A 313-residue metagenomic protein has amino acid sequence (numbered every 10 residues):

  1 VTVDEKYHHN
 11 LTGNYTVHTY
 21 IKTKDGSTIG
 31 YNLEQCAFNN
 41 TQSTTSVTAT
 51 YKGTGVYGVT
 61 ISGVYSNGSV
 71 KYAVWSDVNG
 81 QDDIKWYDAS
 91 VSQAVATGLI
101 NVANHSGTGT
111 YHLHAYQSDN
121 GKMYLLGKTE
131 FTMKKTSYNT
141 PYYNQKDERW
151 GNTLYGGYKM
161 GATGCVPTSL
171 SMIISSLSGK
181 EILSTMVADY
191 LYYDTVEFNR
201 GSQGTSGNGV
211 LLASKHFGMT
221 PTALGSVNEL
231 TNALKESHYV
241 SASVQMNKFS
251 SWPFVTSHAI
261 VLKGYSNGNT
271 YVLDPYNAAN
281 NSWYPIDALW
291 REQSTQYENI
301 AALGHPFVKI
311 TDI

Functional and structural regions predicted by a protein language model:
V1-K6, L11-G13, K85-N101, G107-G109: Aromatic sugar-binding surface patches on proteins that engage polysaccharides or sugar-phosphate polymers
T16-K22, A73, H112-Y116: Extracellular recognition modules
K22-T28, S118-M123: Short, solvent-exposed loop/turn segments at the edges of extracellular beta-sandwich modules
G55-T60: Structural beta-strand segments of beta-rich domains
G63-S69: Short proline/glycine-enriched turn/loop motifs at strand-loop junctions of beta-rich domains
K134-N199: Active-site-adjacent structural segments surrounding the nucleophilic cysteine of cysteine proteases and isopeptidases
C165, S241-V244, S250-A279: Catalytic nucleophile-His microenvironment captured as a short glycine-rich beta-strand/loop that brackets
Y265-I313: Noncatalytic regulatory segments and standalone regulatory/sensor domains
